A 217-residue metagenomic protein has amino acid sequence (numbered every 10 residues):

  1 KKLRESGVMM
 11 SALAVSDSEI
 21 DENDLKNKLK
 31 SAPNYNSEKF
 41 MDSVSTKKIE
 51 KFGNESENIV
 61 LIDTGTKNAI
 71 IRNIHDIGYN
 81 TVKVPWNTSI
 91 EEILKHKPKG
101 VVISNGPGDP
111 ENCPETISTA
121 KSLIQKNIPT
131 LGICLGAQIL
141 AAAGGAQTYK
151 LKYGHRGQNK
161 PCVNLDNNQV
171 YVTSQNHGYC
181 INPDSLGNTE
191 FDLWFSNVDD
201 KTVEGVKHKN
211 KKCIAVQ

Functional and structural regions predicted by a protein language model:
K1-H96, P110: RNA-binding accessory domains that recognize and position tRNA/RNA substrates
S6, H75-I77, E115-S118, G144-T148 (+1 more regions): Short, glycine/charged-enriched secondary-structure capping and boundary segments
G53-I59, N167-V170, H208-C213: Beta-strand-turn-beta hairpins that frame and shape the catalytic cleft of phosphate-ester-processing enzymes
I62, V84, L151, S196 (+2 more regions): Hydrophobic residues at beta-strand termini and immediately following loops that shape nucleotide-binding pockets
T66-K67, S89, L135-G136, H177 (+1 more regions): A generic "binding-loop/recognition-motif" signal
K95, G100, S104-P183, K212 (+1 more regions): Cysteine-nucleophile active-site neighborhood
Q169-K211: Catalytic beta-strand/loop cores that center a nucleophilic Ser/Cys/Thr and support acyl-enzyme chemistry
